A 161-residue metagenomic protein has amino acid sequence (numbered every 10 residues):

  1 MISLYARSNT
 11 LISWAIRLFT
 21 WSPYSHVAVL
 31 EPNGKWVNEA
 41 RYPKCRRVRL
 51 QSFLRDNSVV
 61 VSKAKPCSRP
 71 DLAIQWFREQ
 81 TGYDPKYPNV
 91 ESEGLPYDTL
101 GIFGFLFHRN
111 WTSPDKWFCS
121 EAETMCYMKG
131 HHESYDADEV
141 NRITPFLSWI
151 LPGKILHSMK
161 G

Functional and structural regions predicted by a protein language model:
M1-Y24, I143-G153, H157-G161: Donor-binding and catalytic core of enzymes assembling or modifying cell-surface/extracellular glycoconjugates
L4-C67, I102-W111: Glycine-rich catalytic cores of cysteine/serine-nucleophile enzymes that process amide/ester linkages in cell-envelope
W36, P85, H131-S134: Secondary-structure boundary/capping signal
A64-I102: A structural motif
I102-G161: Activation targets extended, charge/polar-rich intrinsically disordered C-terminal tails
